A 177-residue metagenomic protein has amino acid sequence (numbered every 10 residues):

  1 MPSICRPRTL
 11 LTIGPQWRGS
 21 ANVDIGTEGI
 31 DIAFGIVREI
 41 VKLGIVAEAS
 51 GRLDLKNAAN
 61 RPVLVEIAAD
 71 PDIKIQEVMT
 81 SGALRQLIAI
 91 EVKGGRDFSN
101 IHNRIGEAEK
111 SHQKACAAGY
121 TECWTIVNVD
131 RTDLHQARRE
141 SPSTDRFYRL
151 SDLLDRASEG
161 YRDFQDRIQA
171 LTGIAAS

Functional and structural regions predicted by a protein language model:
M1-I40: Interdomain/boundary linker segments immediately adjacent to catalytic/signaling cores
G44-S177: Catalytic core segments in nucleotide and nucleic-acid processing enzymes
